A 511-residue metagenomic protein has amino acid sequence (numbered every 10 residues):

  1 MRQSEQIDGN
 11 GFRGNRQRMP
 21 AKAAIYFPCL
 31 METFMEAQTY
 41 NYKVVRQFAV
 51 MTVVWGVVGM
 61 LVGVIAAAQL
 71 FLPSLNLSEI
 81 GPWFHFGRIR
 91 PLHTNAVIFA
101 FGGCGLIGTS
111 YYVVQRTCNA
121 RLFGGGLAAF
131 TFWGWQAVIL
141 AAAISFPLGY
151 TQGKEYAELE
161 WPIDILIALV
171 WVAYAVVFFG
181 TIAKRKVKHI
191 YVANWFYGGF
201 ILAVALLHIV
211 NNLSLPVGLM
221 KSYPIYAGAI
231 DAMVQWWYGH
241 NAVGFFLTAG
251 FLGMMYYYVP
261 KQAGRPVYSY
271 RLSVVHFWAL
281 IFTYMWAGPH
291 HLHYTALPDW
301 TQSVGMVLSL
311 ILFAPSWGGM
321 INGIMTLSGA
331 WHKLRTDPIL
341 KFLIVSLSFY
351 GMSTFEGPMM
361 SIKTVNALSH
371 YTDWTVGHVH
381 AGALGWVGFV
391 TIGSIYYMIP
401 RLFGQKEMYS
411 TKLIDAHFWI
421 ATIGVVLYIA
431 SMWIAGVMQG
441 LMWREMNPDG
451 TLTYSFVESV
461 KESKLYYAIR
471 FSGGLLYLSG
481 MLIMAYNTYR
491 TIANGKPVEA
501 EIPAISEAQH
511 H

Functional and structural regions predicted by a protein language model:
Q3-Q6, Q17, Y26: Low-complexity, intrinsically disordered or signal/transmembrane-proximal segments
F34-Q47: Cytosolic juxtamembrane amphipathic/interface segments immediately preceding and feeding into a transmembrane helix
R46-Y150, W161-I182, N194-L219, M233-Q262 (+6 more regions): Hydrophobic cores of alpha-helical transmembrane segments in multi-pass integral membrane proteins
N366-T375: Flexible, glycine/threonine-enriched loop-and-boundary segments that flank and lead into catalytic domains of large
K496-H511: Short, highly charged, low-complexity non-transmembrane loops/tails of multi-pass membrane proteins
